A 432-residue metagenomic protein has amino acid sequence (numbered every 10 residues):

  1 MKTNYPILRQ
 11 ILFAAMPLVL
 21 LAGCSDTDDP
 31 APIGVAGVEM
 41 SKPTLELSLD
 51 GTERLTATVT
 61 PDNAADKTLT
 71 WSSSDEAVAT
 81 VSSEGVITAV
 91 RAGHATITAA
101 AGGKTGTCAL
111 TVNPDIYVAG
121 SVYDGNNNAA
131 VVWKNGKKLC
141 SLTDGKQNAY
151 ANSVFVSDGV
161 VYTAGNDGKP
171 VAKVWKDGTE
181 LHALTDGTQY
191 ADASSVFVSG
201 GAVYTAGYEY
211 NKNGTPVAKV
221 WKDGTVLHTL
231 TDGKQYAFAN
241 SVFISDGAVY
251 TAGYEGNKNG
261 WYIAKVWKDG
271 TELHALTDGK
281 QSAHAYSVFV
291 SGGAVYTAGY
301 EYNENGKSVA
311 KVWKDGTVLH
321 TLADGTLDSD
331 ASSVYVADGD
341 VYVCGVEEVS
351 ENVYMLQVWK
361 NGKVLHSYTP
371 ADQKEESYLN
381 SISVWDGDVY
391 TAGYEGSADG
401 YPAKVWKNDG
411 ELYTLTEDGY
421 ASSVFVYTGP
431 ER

Functional and structural regions predicted by a protein language model:
K2-L12: Bacterial N-terminal signal peptides that target proteins for export
L12, V81-S83, N126, S350-E351: Short, ordered beta-strand-loop transition motifs
L12-F13, K363: Sequence-pattern detector for short linear motifs and compositional/periodic biases rather than a specific fold
F13-A14, A57: Hydrophobic alpha-helical transmembrane segments of integral membrane proteins, especially lipid-exposed positions
L20-G23: C-terminal motif of bacterial Sec signal peptides marking the signal peptidase cleavage site
S25-P114: Extracytoplasmic soluble-region selector
P114-R432: Residue-level hotspots at or immediately adjacent to binding/recognition sites across diverse folds
